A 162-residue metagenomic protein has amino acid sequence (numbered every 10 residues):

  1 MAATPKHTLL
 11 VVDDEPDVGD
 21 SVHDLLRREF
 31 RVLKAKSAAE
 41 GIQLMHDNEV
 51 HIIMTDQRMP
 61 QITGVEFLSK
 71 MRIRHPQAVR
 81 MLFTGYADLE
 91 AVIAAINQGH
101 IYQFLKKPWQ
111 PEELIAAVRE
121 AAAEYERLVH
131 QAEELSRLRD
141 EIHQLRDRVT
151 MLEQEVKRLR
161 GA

Functional and structural regions predicted by a protein language model:
T4, P16-K34: Two-component/phosphorelay signaling modules centered on CheY-like receiver
K34-Q43, G64: Helix N-cap/capping motif at the beta->alpha junctions
Q43, V65-Q77, A94: Short amphipathic alpha-helix used as the core "switch/output" element in two-component signaling
N48-M54: Active-site beta3 strand of CheY-like receiver
D56, T84: Active-site residues of response regulator receiver
M59: Receiver (REC) domain active-site loop signature in two-component systems and cognate sites in sensor histidine kinases
A87-E90, W109-V118, A122: C-terminal output helix
E126-A162: C-terminal output/effector regions of signal-responsive regulators
